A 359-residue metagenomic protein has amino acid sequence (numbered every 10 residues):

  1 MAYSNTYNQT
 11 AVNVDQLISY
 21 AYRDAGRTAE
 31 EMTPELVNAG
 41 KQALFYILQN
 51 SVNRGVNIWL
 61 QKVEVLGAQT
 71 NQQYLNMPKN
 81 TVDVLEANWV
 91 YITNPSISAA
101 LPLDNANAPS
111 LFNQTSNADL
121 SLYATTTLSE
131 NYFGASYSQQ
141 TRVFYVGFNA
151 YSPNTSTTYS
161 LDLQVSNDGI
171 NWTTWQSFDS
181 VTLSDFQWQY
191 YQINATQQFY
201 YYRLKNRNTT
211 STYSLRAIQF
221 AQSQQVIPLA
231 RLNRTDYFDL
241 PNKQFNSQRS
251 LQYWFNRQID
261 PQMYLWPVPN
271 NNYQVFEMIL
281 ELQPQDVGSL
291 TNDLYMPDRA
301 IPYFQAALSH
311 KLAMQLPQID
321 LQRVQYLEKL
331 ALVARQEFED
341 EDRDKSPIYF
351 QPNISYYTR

Functional and structural regions predicted by a protein language model:
M1-N113, S138, Y151, Q176 (+2 more regions): Glycine-enriched, solvent-exposed interface loops adjoining structured elements
N117-Y132, S180-D185: Extracellular beta-rich ligand/substrate-recognition surface
E130, S138-Y145, Q198-F199: Extended extracellular/luminal ectodomain segments enriched in beta-structured repeat modules
T141-T155: A short beta-strand element within beta-rich, extracytoplasmic domains of secreted/secretory-pathway proteins
V146, L163, I218-F220: Extracellular beta-strand elements of beta-rich domains used for carbohydrate recognition/degradation or cell-matrix
N154-D162: Short coil-to-beta strand junction motifs in C2/discoidin
N171-T173: Beta-strand initiation motifs
